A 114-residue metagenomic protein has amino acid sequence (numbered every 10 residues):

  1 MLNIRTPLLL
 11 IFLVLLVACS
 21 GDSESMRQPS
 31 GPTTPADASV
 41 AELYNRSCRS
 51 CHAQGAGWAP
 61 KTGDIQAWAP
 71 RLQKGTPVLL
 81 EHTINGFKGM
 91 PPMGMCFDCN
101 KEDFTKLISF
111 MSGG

Functional and structural regions predicted by a protein language model:
M1-L8: Bacterial N-terminal signal peptides that target proteins for export
C19-S23: Bacterial signal peptide processing site
Q28-S50, I65, A69-P70: Post-signal peptide N-terminal segment of mature Sec-exported envelope proteins
S39, L43, A67, V78 (+2 more regions): Extracytoplasmic/secreted proteins, especially bacterial periplasmic and envelope-associated proteins
Y44-Q54, L107, M111: The canonical Cys-X-X-Cys-His
A53-E81: Gly/Gly-Pro-rich "capping" loops immediately C-terminal to redox-active cysteine motifs in periplasmic/lumenal
K61, H82-G114: Axial heme c-ligation environment in periplasmic c-type cytochrome domains
